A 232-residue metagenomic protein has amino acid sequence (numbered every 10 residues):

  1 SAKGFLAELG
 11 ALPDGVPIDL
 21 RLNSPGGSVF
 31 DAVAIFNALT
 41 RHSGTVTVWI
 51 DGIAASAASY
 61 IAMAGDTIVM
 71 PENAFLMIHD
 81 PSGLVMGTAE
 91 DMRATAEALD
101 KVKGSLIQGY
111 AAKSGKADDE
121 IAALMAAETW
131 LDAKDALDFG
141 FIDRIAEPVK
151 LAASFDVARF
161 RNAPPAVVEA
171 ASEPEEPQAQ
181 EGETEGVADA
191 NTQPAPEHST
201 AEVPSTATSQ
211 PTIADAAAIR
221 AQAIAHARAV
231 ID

Functional and structural regions predicted by a protein language model:
S1-A57, A64-D232: N-terminal organellar transit peptides
